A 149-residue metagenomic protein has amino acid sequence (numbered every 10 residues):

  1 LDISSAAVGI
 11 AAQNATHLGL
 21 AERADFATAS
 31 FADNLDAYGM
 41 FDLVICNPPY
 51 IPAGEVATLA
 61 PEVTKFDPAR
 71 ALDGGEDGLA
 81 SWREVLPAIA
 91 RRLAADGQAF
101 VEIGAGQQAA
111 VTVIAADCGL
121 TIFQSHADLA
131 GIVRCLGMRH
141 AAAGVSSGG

Functional and structural regions predicted by a protein language model:
L1-T58: Conserved SAM/SAH cofactor-binding pocket of Class I
A11, N47, V63, V85 (+1 more regions): Residue-level signal for inorganic ion chemistry
L20, D67, L93-A95: Helix-to-beta-strand junctions that scaffold the AdoMet/dcAdoMet cofactor pocket in Class I SAM-dependent enzymes
G39, Y50-A80: Mobile active-site "lid"/loop adjacent to the S-adenosyl-L-methionine
P52-G54, Q108, V145: Short glycine-rich, flexible loops that bind phosphorylated cofactors or substrates
E76-R139: Conserved Class I SAM-dependent methyltransferase catalytic core
C135-G149: C-terminal lobe and adjacent flexible extensions of AdoMet/dcAdoMet transferase-like proteins
